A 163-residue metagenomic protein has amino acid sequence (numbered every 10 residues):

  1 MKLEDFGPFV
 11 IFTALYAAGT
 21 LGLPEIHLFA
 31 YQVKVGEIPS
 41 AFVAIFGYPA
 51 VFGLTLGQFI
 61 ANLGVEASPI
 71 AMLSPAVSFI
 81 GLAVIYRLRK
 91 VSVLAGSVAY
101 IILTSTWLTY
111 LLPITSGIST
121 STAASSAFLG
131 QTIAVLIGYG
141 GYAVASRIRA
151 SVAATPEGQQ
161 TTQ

Functional and structural regions predicted by a protein language model:
M1-F52: Hydrophobic transmembrane alpha-helices
L21-K34, I38, F59-Q163: Membrane-embedded alpha-helical hairpins and interfacial helices in multi-pass inner-membrane proteins
A44-G57, V65-A71: Interfacial helix-start motif at the membrane-water boundary
